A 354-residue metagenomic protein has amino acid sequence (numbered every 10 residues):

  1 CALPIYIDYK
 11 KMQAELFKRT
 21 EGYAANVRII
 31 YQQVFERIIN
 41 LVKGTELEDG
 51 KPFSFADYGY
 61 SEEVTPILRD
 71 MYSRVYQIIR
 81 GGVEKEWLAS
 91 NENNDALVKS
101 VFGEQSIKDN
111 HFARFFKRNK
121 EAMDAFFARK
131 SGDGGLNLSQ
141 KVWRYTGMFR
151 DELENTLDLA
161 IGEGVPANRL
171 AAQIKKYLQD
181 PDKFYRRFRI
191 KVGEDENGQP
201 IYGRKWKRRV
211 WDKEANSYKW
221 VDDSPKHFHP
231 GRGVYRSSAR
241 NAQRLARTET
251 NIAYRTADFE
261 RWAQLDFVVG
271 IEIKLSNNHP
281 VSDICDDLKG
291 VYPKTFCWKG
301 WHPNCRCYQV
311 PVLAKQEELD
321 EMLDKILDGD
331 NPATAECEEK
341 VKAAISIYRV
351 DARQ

Functional and structural regions predicted by a protein language model:
A2-S224, F228, L313-Q354: N-terminal leader/targeting and assembly helices and adjacent pre-domain segments
V210-M322: Acidic, glycine-rich two-metal-ion catalytic cores of nucleic acid-processing enzymes
